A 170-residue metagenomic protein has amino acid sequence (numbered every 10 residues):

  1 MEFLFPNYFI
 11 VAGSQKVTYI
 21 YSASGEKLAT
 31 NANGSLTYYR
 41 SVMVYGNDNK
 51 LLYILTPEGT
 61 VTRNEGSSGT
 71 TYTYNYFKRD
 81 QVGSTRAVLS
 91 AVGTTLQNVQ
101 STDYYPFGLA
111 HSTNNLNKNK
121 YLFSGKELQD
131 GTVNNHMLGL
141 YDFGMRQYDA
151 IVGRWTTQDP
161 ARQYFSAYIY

Functional and structural regions predicted by a protein language model:
M1-F5, V17-G25, L36-Y45, L52-E58 (+5 more regions): Aromatic-rich beta-strand edge motifs centered on tyrosine
P6-F9, A110, G153-P160: Blade-edge beta-strand/turn elements of extracellular beta-propeller and related beta-sheet repeat scaffolds
Y8-G13, A29-S35, V44-N49, R63-S67 (+2 more regions): Beta-turn initiation residues at beta-strand->coil junctions
V11-S14, S24, N33, A91 (+4 more regions): An acidic- and aromatic-residue-enriched active-site/binding cleft used to recognize and process polar
I20, N114-K118, A161: Short, glycine-/polar-rich solvent-exposed loops and beta-turns at beta-strand/coil boundaries
L51-T70, W155: Short amphipathic alpha-helical segments and their helix-coil junctions
E65-G144: A motif-centric feature for acidic-aromatic and gly/ser/thr-rich catalytic loops and repeats
L96-Q97, Y164-Y170: A short, polar/charged loop-to-alpha-helix boundary motif
